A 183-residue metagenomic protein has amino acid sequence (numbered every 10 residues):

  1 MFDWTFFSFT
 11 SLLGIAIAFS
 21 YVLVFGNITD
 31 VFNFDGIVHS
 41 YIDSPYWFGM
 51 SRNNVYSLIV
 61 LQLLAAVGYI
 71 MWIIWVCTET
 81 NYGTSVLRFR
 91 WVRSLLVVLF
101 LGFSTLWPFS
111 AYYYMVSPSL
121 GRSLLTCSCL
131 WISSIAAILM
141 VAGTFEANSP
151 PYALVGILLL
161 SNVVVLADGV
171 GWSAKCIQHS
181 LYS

Functional and structural regions predicted by a protein language model:
L13-N33: Alpha-helical transmembrane segments of multi-pass membrane proteins
V24-V31, W107-L120, A142-E146, G169-Q178: Juxtamembrane "helix-exit" motif on the non-cytosolic side of transmembrane helices
F32-N54: Perimembrane loop-to-helix junctions flanking transmembrane segments
F48-I70: Interfacial helix-start motif at the membrane-water boundary
S51-R52, V116-L130, P151-V155, L181-S183: Non-cytosolic membrane-interface motifs at loop->transmembrane helix junctions
V67, M71-F89: Membrane-helix interface/capping segments
N81-A137: Membrane-proximal helix-loop-helix units in multi-pass membrane proteins
A136-S183: Terminal transmembrane helical module of multi-pass membrane proteins
